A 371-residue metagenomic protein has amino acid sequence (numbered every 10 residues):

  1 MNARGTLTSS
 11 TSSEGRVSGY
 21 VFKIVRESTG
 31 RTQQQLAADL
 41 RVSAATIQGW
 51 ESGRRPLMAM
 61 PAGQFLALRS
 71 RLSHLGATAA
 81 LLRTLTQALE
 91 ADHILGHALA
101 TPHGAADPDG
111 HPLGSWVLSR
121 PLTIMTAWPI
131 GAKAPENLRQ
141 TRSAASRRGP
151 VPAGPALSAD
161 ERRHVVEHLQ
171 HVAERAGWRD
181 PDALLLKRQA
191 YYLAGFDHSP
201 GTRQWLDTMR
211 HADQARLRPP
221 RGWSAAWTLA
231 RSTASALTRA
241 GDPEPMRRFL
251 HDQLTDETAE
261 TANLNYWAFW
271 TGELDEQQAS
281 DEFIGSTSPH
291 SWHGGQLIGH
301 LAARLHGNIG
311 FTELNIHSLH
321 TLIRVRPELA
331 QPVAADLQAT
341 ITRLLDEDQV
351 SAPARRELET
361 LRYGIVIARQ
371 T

Functional and structural regions predicted by a protein language model:
M1-L99: Basic, Lys/Arg-rich alpha-helical nucleic-acid-recognition elements, primarily the DNA-binding modules of transcription
T78-R163: Helix-turn-helix/homeodomain-like alpha-helical modules used for DNA recognition and transcription-factor dimerization
L81-L85, A91, L95, P121-T126 (+7 more regions): Generic structural signal of hydrophobic/aromatic residues within well-ordered alpha-helices of folded domains
T101-A106, S224-A226, L264-W270: Charged/polar, low-hydrophobicity segments characteristic of intrinsically disordered regions and flexible loops
W128-T255: Extended amphipathic alpha-helical scaffold segments
A240-T371: Long, low-complexity regulatory tails in eukaryotic proteins
